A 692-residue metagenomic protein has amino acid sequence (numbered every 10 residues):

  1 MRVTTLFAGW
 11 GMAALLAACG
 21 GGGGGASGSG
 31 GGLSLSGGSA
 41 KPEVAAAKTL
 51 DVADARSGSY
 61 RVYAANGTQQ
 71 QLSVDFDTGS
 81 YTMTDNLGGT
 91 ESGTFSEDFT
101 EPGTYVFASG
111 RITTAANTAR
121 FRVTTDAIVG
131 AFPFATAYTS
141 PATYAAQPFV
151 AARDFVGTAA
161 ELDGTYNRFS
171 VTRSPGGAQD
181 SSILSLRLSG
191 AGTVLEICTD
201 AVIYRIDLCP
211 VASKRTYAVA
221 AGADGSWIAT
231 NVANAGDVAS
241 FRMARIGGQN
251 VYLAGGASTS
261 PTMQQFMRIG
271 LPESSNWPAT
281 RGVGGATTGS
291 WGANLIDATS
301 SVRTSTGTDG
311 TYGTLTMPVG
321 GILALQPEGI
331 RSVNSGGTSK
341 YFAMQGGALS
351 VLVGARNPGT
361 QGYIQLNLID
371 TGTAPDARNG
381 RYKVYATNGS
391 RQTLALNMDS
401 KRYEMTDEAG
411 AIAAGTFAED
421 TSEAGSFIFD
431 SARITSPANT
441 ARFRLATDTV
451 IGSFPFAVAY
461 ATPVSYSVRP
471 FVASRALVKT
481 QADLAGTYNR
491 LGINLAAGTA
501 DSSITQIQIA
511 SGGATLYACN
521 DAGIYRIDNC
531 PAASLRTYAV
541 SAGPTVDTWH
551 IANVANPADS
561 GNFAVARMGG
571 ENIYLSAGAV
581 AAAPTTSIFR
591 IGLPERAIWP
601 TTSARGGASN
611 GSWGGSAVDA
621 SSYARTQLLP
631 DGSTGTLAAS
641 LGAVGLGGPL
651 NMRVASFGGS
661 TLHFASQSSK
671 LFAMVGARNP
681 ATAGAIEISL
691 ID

Functional and structural regions predicted by a protein language model:
M1-W10: Bacterial N-terminal signal peptides that target proteins for export
L6, G20-G23: Glycine-centered small-residue hotspots that permit tight backbone geometry or close packing
W10-M12, R331: Generic hydrophobic/packing signal
L15-A18: C-terminal motif of bacterial Sec signal peptides marking the signal peptidase cleavage site
G22-D692: Mature soluble binding/inhibitory domains
